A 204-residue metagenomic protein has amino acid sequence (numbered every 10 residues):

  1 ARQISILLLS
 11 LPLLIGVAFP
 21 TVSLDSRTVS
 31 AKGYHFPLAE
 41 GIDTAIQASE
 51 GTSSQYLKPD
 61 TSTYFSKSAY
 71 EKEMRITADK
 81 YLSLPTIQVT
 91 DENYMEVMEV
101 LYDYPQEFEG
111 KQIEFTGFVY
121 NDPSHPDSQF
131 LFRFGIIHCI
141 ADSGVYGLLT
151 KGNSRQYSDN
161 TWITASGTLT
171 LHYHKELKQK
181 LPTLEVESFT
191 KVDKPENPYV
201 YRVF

Functional and structural regions predicted by a protein language model:
A1-F204: OB-fold and OB-like single-stranded nucleic-acid-recognition modules and their adjacent interaction interfaces
